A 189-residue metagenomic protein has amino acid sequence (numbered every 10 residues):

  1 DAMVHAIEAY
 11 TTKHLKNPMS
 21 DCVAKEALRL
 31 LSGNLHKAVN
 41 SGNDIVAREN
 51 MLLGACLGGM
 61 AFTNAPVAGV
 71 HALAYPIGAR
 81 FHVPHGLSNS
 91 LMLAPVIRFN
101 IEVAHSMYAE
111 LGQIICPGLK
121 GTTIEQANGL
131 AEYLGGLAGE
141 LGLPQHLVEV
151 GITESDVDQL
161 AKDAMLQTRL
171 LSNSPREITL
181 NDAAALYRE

Functional and structural regions predicted by a protein language model:
D1, P18-R29, V67, L87 (+3 more regions): Alpha-helix N-cap/helix-start motif at coil-to-helix transitions, marked by capping-box chemistry
D1-A65, P175: Carboxylate- and glycine-rich phosphate/diphosphate-binding segment that chelates Mg2+/Mn2+
M3-I7, M51-G59, L93, L134 (+3 more regions): Short alpha-helical scaffolding segments that buttress acidic/His motifs in well-ordered protein cores
L28, V70, N89-S90, Y108 (+1 more regions): A general structural signal for well-ordered alpha-helical segments in protein cores
C56-N89, T168-N173: Glycine-rich phosphate/pyrophosphate-binding beta-alpha loops
R80-D156: Gly/Pro-rich interdomain helix-loop hinge
T153-E189: Short, amphipathic C-terminal "tail helix"
